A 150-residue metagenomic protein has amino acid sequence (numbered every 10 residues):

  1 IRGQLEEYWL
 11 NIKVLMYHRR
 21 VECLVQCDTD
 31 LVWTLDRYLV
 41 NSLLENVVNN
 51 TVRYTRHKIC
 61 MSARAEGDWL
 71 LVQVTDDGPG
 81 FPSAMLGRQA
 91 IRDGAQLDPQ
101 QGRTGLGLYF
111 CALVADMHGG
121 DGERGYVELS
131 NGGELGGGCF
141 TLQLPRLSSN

Functional and structural regions predicted by a protein language model:
E22-L31: Conserved catalytic submotifs in the C-terminal HATPase_c
V40-N41: A residue-level detector for a conserved hydrophobic packing site within the catalytic ATP-binding domain
E45-N46, N50: Conserved polar catalytic motif of the HATPase_c/GHKL fold
K58-D68: Short beta-strand/loop element within the Bergerat-fold HATPase_c
D76: Acidic ATP/Mg2+-coordinating residue in the GHKL
F81-Q96: Short conserved segment of the HATPase_c
Q101-A112: Glycine-rich phosphate-binding loop
A115-G119: Detector for a conserved hydrophobic position within an alpha-helical segment of the HATPase_c
